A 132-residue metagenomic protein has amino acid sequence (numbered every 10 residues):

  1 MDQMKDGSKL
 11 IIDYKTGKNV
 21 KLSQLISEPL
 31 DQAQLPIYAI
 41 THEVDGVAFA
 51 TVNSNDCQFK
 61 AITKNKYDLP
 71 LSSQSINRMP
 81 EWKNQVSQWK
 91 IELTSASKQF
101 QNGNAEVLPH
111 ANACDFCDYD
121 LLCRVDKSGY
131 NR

Functional and structural regions predicted by a protein language model:
M1-R132: RecB-family 4Fe-4S metal-dependent nuclease core
